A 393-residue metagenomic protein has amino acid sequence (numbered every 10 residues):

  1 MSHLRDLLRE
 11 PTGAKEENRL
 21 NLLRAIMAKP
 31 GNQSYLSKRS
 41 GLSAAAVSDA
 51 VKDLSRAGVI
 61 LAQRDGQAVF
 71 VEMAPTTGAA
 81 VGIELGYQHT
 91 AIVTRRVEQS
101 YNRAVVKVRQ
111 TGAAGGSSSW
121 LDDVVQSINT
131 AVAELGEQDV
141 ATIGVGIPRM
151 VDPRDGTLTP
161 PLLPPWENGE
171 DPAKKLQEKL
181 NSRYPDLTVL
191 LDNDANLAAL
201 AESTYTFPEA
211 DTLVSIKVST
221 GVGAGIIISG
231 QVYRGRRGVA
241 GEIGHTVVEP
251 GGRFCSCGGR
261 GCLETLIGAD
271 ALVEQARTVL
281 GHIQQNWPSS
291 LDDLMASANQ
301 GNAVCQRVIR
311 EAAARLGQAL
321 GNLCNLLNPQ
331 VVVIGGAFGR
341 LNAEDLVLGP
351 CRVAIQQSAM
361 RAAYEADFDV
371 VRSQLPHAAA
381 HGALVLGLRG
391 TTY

Functional and structural regions predicted by a protein language model:
M1-R64, E72-D139, L263-Y393: ATP-binding/phosphotransfer module of carbohydrate and carboxylate kinases, centering on a glycine-rich
A28-K29, Y205, S219: Short helix-capping/turn signature of helix-turn-helix
A62-Q63, T188-N193, I226: General beta-strand structural signal in soluble alpha/beta enzymes
Q67, T77-G78, D186, E209-L213 (+3 more regions): Short coil/turn connectors at secondary-structure junctions
A80-E84, V140-G144, L213-K217, G223-G225: Short glycine-aspartate micro-motif
S100-Y101, T157-L158, V232-Y233: Hydrophobic "anchor" residues
A104-V105, R109-T212, A343-Q357: Glycine-rich phosphate-binding loop and adjoining helix at the ATP-binding site of ATP-dependent phosphoryl-transfer
E209-I267: Glycine-rich phosphate-binding loop of actin/hexokinase-like ATP-binding domains
